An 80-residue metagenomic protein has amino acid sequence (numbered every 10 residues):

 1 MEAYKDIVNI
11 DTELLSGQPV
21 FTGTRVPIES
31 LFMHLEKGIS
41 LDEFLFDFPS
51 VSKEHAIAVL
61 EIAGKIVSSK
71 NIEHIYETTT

Functional and structural regions predicted by a protein language model:
M1-R25: N-terminal first-folded block
M1-Y4, I75-T80: Intrinsically disordered, low-complexity and often Lys/Arg-enriched segments
P19-T22, L35-E36, L41, E73-I75: Surface-exposed beta-strand edges and their flanking turn/coil or helix-capping segments
P27-E61: Amphipathic, hydrophobic secondary-structure cores in small proteins
E54-E77: C-terminal structural segments of small proteins and small subunits
